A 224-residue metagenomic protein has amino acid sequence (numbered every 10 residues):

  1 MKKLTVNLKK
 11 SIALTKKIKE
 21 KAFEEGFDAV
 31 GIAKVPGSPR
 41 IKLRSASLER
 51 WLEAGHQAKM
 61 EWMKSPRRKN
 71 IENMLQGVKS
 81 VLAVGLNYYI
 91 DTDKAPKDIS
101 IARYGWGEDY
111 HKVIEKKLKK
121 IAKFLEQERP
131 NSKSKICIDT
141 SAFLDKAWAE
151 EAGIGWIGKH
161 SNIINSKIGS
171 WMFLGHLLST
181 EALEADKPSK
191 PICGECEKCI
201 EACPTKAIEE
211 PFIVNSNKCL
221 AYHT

Functional and structural regions predicted by a protein language model:
K2-I192: Auxiliary alpha/beta "docking" domains used to position bulky ligands
E24-F27, K198-T224: Iron-sulfur cluster-binding cysteine motifs and their immediate structural context in ferredoxin-like electron-transfer
